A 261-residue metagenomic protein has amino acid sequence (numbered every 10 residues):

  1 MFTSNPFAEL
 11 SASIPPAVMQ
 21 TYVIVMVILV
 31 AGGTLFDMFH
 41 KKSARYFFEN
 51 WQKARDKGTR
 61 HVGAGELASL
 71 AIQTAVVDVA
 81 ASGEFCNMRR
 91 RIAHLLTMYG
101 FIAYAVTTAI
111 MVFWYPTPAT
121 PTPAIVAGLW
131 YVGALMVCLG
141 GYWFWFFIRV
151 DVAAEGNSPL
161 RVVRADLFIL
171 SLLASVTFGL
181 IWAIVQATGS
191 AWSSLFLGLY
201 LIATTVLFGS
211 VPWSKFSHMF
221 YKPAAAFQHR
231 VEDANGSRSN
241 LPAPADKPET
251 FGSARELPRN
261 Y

Functional and structural regions predicted by a protein language model:
M1-R259: Membrane-embedded alpha-helical bundles of multi-pass integral membrane proteins
